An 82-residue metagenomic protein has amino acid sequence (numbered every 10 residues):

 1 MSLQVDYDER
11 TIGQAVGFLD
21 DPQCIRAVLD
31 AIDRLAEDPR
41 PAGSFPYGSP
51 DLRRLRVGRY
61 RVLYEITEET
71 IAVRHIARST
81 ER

Functional and structural regions predicted by a protein language model:
M1-Q4, G17, I25, V57-R61 (+1 more regions): Enriched for short, Lys/Arg-rich terminal
Y7-Q14: A short beta-loop-alpha structural element at the N-terminal edge of CoA-dependent acyl/N-acetyltransferase catalytic
Q14-A15, A31: A ubiquitous structural signal for well-ordered alpha-helices
D30-R56: A short, surface-exposed loop/turn module that caps and links secondary-structure elements
